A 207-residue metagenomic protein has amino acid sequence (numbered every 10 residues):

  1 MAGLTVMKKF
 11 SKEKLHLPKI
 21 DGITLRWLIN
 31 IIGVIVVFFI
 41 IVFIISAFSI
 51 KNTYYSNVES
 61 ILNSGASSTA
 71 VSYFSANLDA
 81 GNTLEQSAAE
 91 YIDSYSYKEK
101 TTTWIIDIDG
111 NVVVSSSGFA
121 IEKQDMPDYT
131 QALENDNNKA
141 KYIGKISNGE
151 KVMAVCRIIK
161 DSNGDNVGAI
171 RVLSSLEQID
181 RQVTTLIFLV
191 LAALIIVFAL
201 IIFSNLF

Functional and structural regions predicted by a protein language model:
F10-N111, S117-A120: Juxtamembrane segments flanking the first transmembrane helix of membrane-anchored signal-transduction proteins
I23, W27, I31, Q182-L186 (+2 more regions): Residue-level signature of transmembrane alpha-helical entry/exit and packing/kink sites in multi-pass membrane
F43-K51, F188-L189, A193-F207: Cytosolic-side ends of inner-membrane transmembrane helices, especially those that anchor bacterial signal-transduction
A89, S115-E150: Extracytoplasmic/periplasmic sensor domains and loops in membrane signaling proteins
I105, I158-I159: Hydrophobic beta-strand positions
A154-C156: Compact sensory input modules in signal-transduction proteins
K160-N163, R171-V190: Helix-start (N-cap) segments at beta->loop->alpha junctions that couple sensory/regulatory domains to adjoining helices
N166: Glycine-rich acetyl-CoA-binding "A-motif" of GNAT/NAT acetyltransferases
